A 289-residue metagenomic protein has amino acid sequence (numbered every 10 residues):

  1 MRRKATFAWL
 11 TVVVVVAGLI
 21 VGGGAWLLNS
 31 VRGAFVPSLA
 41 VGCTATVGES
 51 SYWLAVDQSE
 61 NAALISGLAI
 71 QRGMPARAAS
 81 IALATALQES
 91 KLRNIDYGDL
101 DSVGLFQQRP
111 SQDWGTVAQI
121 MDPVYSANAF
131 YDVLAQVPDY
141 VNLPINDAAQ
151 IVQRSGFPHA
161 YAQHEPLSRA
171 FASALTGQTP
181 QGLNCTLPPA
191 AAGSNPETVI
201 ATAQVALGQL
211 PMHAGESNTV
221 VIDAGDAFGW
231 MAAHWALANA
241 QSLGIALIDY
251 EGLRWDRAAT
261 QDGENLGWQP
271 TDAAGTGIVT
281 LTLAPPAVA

Functional and structural regions predicted by a protein language model:
M1-G67, P180-Q181: N-terminal export signals and maturation junctions of secreted/periplasmic proteins
P37-W53, D57, K91-P144, I151-G156: Peptidoglycan-targeting cell-wall enzymes and recognition modules
Y52-E60, R72-A79, V117-Y125, N142-N146 (+3 more regions): Soluble non-cytosolic domains of exported or imported proteins
S59-S66, A79-A82, L105, V124-Y131 (+4 more regions): Extracytoplasmic/secreted envelope proteins and their assembly/folding machinery, especially bacterial periplasmic
S66, A76-K91, V152-Q153: Short, functionally critical alpha-helical segments immediately adjacent to catalytic or ligand/cofactor-binding
Q88-R93, D99-S102, S111-W114, F157-H159 (+3 more regions): Solvent-exposed loop/turn segments at secondary-structure junctions within structured extracellular/periplasmic domains
A127-N195, A214-V221, L247-R257, V279-L283 (+1 more regions): Catalytic and binding regions of secreted/periplasmic enzymes and modules that target cell-wall glycans
P196-A289: Non-catalytic terminal regions of proteins
